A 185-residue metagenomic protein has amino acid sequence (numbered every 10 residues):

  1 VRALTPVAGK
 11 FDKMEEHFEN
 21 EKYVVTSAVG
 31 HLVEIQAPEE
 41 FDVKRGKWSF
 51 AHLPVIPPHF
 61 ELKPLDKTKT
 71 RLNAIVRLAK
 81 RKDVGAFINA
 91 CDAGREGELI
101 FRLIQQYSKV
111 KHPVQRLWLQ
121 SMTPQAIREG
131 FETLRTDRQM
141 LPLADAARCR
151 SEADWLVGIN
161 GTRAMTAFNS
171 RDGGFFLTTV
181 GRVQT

Functional and structural regions predicted by a protein language model:
V1-I159: Intrinsically disordered, low-complexity regulatory segments
D154-T185: Prokaryote-biased recognition of long, low-complexity C-terminal linker/tail segments that are poorly structured
